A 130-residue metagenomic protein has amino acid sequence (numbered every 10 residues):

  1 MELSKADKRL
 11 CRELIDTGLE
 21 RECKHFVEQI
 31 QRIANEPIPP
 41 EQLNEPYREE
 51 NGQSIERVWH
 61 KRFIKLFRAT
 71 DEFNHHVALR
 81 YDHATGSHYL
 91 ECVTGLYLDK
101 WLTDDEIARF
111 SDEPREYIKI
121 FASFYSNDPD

Functional and structural regions predicted by a protein language model:
M1-D130: Acidic, Ser/Pro/Thr-rich low-complexity regulatory regions and the short amphipathic helical interaction modules they
